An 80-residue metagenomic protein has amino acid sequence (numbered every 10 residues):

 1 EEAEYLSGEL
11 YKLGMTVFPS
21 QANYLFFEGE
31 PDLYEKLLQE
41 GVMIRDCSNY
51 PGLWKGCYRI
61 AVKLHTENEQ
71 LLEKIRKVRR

Functional and structural regions predicted by a protein language model:
E1-V17, L33: Conserved PLP-dependent catalytic core of the aminotransferase class-I/II
A3, R45, R59-A61: Short, cationic motifs built from Arg/Lys/His that form the positively charged side of catalytic pockets
L13-T16, M43-S48: A short linear hydrophobic-aromatic micro-motif
F18-Y24, K55: Short Gly/Ser/Thr- and Asp/Glu-enriched loop/turn motifs at secondary-structure junctions
G29-E30, L64: Helix N-cap/beta->alpha junction signal
D32-L38: Short amphipathic alpha-helix segments
Q39-E40, N49-R80: PLP-dependent enzyme catalytic core of the Aspartate aminotransferase-like
